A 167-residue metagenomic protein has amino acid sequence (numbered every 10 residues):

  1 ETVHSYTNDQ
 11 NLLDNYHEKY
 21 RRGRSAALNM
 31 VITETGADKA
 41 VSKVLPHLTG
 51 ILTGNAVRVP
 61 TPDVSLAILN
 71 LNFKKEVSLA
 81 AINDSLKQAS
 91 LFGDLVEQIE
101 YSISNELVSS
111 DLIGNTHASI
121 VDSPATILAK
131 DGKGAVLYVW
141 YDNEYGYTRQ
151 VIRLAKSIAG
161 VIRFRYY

Functional and structural regions predicted by a protein language model:
E1-A135: C-terminal substrate-binding/catalytic lobe of Rossmann-fold NAD(P)-dependent oxidoreductases
I113-Y167: NAD(P)-dependent Rossmann-like dehydrogenase/reductase catalytic/cofactor-binding core
